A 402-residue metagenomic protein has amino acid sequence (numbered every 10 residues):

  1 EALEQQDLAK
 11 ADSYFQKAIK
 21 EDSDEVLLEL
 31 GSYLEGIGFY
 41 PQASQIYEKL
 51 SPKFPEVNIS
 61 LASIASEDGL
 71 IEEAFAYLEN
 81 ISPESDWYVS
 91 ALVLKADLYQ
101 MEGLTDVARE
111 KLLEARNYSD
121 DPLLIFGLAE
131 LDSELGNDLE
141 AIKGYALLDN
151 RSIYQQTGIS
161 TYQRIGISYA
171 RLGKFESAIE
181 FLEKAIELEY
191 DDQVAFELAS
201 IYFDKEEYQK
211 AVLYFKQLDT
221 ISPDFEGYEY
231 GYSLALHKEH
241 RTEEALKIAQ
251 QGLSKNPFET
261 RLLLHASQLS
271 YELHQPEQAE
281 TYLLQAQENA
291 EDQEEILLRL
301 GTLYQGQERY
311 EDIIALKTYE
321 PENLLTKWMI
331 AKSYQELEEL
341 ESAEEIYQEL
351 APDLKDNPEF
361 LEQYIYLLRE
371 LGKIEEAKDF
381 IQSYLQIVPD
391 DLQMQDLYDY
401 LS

Functional and structural regions predicted by a protein language model:
E4-Q5, Y33-I37, E67-D68, M101 (+10 more regions): Register position in tetratricopeptide repeats
K17-A18, Y47-L50, N80-I81, E114-A115 (+8 more regions): Canonical positions in the second alpha-helix
E21-S23, P52-P55, D86, S119-D120 (+8 more regions): Short coil turns that delineate tetratricopeptide repeat
E25-V26, E56-I59, S90, L123-L124 (+9 more regions): Start-of-helix register in tetratricopeptide repeats
E29, S60-S63, L94, G127-E130 (+8 more regions): Canonical tetratricopeptide repeat
K373-I374, K378-S402: Terminal, low-structured helical/coil segments at or just beyond the last alpha-helical repeat
